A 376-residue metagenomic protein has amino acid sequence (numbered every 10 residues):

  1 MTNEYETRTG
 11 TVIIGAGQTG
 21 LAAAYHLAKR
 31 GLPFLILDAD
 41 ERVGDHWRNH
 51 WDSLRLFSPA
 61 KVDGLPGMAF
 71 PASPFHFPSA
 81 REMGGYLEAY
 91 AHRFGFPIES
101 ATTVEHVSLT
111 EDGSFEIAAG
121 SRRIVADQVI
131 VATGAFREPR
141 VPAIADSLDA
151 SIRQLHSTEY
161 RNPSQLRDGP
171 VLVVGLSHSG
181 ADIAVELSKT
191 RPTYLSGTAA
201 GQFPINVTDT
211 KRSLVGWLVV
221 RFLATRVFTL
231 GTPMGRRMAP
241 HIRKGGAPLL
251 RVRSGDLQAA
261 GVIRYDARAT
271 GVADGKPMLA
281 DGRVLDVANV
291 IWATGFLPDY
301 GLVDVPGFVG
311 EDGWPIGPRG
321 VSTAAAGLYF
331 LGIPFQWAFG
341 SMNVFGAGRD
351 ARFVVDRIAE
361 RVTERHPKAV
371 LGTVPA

Functional and structural regions predicted by a protein language model:
T2-A16, L21-D40, G44-H46, F75-A376: Flavin (primarily FAD) cofactor-binding/catalytic cores of flavoenzymes
E41-F57: Short, solvent-exposed beta-strand-terminating loops
D52, K61, G113: Residues that flank catalytic or metal-binding motifs in active/ligand-binding sites
L56-F75, R226-M234: Glycine-rich flavin
